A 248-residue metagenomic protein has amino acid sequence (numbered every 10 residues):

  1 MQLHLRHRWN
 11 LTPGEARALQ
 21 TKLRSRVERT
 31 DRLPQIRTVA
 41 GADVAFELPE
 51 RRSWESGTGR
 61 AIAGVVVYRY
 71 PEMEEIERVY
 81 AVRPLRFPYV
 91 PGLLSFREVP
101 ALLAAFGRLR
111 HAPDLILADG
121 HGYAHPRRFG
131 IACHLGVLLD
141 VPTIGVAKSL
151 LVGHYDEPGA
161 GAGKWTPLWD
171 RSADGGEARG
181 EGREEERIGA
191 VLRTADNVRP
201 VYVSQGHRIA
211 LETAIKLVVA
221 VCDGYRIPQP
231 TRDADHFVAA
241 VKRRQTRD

Functional and structural regions predicted by a protein language model:
Q2-V27, V99, S149, E157-G176 (+1 more regions): C-terminal binding/interaction regions
R26-Q35: A short acidic-Thr-Gly-centered motif at the start of a beta-strand
R37-R52: Two-metal-ion RNase H-like nuclease active-site motif
P49, A124-R127, L151-Y155, A210: Short, well-ordered, mixed-charge alpha-helical segments that flank or form enzyme active sites
E50-A112: A glycine-rich, hydrophobic loop/mini-helix early in the fold
P88-L93, A118-P126, V198-Q205: Flexible, glycine/proline-enriched loop segments at strand-loop-helix junctions that form or flank small-ligand binding
L102-C133, L139-V141: Catalytic-site beta-strand/loop segments enriched in glycine and acidic/polar residues
